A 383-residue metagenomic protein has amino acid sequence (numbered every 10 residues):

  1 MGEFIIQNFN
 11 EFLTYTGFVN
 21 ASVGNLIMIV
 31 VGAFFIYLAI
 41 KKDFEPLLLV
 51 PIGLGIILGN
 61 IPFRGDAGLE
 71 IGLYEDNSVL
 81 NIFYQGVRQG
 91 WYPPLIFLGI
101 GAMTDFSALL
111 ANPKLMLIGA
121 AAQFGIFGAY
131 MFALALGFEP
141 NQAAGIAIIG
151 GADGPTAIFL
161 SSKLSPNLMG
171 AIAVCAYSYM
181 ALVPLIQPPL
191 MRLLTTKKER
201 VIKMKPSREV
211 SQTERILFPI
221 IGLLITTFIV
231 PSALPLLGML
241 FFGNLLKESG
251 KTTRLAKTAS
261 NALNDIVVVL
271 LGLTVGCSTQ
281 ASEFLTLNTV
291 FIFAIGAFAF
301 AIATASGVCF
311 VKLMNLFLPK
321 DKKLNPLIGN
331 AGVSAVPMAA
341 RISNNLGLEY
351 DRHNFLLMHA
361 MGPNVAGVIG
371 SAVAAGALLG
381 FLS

Functional and structural regions predicted by a protein language model:
M1-E75: N-terminal alpha-helical transmembrane segments of multi-pass membrane transport and channel/translocase proteins
G17-M28, N81-I96, Q142-G150, Y177 (+4 more regions): Structural signature of hydrophobic alpha-helical transmembrane segments
I40-L49, I82-Y84, M103-I118, T252-S260 (+3 more regions): Interfacial helix-loop-helix linkers and transmembrane-helix boundary segments in multi-pass membrane proteins
Q89-G90, F97-M103, I118-G128, F132 (+3 more regions): Alpha-helical membrane segments and immediately flanking helix-loop junctions that form or couple to the substrate/ion
A108-Y130, S282-V308, A360-N364: Entry/N-cap segments of selected transmembrane alpha helices and their immediately preceding amphipathic helices
N167-L185, F293-A303, I328: Alpha-helical transmembrane segments
S178-K251: Membrane-embedded hairpin module used as a gating/binding unit in multi-pass transport and secretion proteins
L223-V311: Transmembrane helical segments that form the transport core of multi-pass membrane transport proteins
